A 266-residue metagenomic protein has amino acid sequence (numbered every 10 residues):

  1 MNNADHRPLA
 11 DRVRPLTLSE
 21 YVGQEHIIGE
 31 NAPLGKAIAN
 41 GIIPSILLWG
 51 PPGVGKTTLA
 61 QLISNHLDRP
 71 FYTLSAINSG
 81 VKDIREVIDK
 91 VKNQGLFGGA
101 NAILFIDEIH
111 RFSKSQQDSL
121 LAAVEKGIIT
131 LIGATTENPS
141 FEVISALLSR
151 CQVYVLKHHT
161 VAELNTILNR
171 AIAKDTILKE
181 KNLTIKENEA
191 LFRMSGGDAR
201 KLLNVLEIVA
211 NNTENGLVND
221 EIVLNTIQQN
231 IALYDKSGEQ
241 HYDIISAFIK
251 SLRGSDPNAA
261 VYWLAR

Functional and structural regions predicted by a protein language model:
M1-N40: A short, basic N-terminal segment
M1-R7, K36-L74, D89-K92, L121-K126: Walker A/P-loop
I27-A32, P70-I103, K114: Short glycine-rich substrate-engagement loop in P-loop NTPases that contacts/grips substrate
G35, I106, H110-S149: Conserved catalytic/switch belt of AAA+ P-loop NTPases
S75-I77, Q152-N165: Conserved AAA+ ATPase "SRH/arginine-finger" region at the nucleotide-binding site
I88, R150, E163-K179, I208-N212: Conserved AAA+ ATPase "sensor/coupling" helix adjacent to the nucleotide-binding pocket
E189-M194, R200-E214, I222-Q228, S246-K250 (+1 more regions): C-terminal helical "lid" of AAA+/P-loop NTPase domains
L233-R266: Conserved P-loop NTPase/AAA+ ATPase motor core
